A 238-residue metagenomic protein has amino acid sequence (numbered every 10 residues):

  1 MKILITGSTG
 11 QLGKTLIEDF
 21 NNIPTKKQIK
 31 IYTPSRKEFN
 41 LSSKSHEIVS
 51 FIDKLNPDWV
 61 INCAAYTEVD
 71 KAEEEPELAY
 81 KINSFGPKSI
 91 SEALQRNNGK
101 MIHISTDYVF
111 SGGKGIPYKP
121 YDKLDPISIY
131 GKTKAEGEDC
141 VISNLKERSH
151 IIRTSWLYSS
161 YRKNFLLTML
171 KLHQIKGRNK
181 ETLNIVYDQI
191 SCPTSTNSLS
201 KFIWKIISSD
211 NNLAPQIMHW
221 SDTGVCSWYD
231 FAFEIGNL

Functional and structural regions predicted by a protein language model:
M1-N22: N-terminal Rossmann NAD(P)H-binding glycine-rich loop of SDR-like oxidoreductase domains
T6, P34, V60-A64, M101-T106 (+2 more regions): SDR active-site strand-loop-helix element
Q11, T15, F202, S209-L238: Mid/C-terminal beta-alpha module of Rossmann-like enzyme folds, strongest in SDR-family dehydrogenases/epimerases
I29-S50: Adenosine-cofactor binding site in Rossmann-like domains, unifying the SAM/SAH pocket of S-adenosylmethionine-dependent
K44-I82, Q95: NAD(P)H-binding glycine-rich loop region in Rossmannoid oxidoreductase-like domains and their noncatalytic homologs
D70-E77, G112-I116, R162-K163: Conserved catalytic-core motifs of eukaryotic protein kinase domains, centered on the activation segment
K81, G86-S89, K100, V109-I152 (+1 more regions): Catalytic helix-loop patch of NAD(P)-dependent Rossmann-fold dehydrogenases
D139-S191, T196-K205: NAD(P)-dependent short-chain dehydrogenase/reductase
